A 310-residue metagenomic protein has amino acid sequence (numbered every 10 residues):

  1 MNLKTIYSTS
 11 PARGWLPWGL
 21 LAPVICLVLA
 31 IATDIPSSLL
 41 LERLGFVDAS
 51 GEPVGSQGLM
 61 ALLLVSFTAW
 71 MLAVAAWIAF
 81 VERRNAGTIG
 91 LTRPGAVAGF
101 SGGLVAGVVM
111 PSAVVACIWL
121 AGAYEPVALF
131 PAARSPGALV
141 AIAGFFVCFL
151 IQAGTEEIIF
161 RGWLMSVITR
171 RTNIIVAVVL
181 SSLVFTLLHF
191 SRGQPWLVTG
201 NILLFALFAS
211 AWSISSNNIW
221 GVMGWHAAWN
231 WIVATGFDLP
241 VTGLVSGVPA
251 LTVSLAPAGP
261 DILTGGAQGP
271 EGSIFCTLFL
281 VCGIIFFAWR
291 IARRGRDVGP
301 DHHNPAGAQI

Functional and structural regions predicted by a protein language model:
M1-R93, A234-I310: N-terminal, membrane-interfacial amphipathic/helix-forming hydrophobic leader that caps and precedes the first
L16-V24, M60-A61, F100-V105, L139-A143 (+4 more regions): Hydrophobic alpha-helical transmembrane segments
A32-L62, R84-T155, M165-R170, P300-I310: Juxtamembrane helix-loop-helix connectors linking adjacent transmembrane helices in multi-pass membrane enzymes
L64-A69, L139-F146, I159, G200-L207 (+1 more regions): Membrane-embedded alpha-helical segments of multi-pass membrane proteins, especially the transmembrane helices
S66, V184-F185, N201, W225-N230: Transmembrane alpha-helical core residues of multi-pass small-molecule transporters, especially secondary transporters
T155-L180, A211-N218: Membrane-interface helix/loop boundary segments of multi-pass membrane proteins
L188-L197: Membrane-interface helix caps and helix-loop-helix hairpins in membrane proteins
